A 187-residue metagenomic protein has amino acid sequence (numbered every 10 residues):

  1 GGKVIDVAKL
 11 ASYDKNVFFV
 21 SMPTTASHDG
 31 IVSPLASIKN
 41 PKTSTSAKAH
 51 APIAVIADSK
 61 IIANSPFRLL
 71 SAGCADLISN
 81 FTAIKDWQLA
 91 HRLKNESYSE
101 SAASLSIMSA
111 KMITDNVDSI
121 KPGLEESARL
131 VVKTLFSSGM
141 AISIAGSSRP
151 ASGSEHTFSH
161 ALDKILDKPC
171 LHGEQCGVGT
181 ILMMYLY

Functional and structural regions predicted by a protein language model:
G1-I5, S27, S148: Gly/Ser/Thr-rich loops at beta-strand to alpha-helix junctions that form or flank small-molecule/cofactor-binding
G1-V20, S119-L130: N-terminal small/polar loop signature for handling phosphorylated ligands or for N-terminal nucleophile
D6-V7, L35, I144, V178: Basic, gly/Ser/Thr/Pro-rich low-complexity segments located predominantly at protein N termini
A8, D29, N64, H160-L162: Generic hydrophobic alpha-helical membrane-span motif
Y13-K111: A glycine/threonine-rich phosphate-anchoring loop and its flanking beta-alpha core in nucleotide/phosphate-binding
A102-Y187: Active-site segments that bind and position negatively charged phosphate/pyrophosphate groups
